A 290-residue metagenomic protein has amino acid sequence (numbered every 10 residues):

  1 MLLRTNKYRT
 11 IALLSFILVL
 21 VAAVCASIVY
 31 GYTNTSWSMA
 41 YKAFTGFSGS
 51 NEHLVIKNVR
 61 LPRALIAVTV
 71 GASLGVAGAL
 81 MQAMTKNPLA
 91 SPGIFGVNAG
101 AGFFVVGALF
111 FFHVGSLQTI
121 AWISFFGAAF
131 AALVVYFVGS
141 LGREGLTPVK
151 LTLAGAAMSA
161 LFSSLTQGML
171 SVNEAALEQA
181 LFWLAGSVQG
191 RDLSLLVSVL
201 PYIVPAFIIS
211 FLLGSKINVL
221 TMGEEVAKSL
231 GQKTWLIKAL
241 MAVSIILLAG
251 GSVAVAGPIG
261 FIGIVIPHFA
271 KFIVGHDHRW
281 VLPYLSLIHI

Functional and structural regions predicted by a protein language model:
M1-H289: Alpha-helical transmembrane segments in inner-membrane proteins
